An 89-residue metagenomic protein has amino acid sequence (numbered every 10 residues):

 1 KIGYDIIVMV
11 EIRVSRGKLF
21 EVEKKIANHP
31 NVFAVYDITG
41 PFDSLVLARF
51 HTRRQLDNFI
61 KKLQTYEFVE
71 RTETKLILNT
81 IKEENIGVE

Functional and structural regions predicted by a protein language model:
K1-E89: A compositional/biophysical signature of low hydrophobicity enriched in polar/charged and small residues
